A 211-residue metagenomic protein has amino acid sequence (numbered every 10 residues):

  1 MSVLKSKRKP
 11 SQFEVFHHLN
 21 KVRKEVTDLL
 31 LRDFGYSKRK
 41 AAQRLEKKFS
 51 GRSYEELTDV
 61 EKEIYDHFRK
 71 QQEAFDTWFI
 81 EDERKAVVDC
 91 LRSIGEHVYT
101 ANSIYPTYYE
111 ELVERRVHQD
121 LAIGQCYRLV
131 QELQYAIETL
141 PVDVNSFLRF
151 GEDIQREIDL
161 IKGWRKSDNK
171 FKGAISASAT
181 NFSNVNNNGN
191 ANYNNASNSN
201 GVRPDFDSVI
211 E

Functional and structural regions predicted by a protein language model:
M1-E211: Amphipathic alpha-helical assembly/interaction segments
